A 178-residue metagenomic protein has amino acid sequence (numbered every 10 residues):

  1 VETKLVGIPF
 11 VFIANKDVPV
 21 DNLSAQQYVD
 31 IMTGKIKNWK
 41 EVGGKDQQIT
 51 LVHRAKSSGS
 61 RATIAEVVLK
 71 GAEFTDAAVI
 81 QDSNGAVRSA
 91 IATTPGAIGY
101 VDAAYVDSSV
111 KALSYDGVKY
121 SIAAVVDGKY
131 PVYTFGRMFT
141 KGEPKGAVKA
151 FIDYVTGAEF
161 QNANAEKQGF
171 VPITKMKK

Functional and structural regions predicted by a protein language model:
V1-K178: Exported/periplasmic ABC-transporter solute-binding proteins
